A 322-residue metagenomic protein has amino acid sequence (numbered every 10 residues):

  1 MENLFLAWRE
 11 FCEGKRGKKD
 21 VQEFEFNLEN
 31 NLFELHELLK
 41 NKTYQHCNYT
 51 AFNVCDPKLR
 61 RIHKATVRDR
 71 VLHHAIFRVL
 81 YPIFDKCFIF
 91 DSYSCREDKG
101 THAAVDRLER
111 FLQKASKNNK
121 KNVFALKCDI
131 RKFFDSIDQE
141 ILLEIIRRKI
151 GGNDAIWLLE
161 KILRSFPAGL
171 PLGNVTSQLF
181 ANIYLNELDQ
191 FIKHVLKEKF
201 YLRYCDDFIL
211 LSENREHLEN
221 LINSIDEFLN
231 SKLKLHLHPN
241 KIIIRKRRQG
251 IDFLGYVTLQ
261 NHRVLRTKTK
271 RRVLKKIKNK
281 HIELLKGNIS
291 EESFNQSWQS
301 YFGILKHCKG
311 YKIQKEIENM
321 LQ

Functional and structural regions predicted by a protein language model:
M1-L142, I150-G151, L163, P167: Conserved two-metal-ion catalytic palm core of "right-hand" nucleic acid polymerases, unifying RNA-dependent RNA
N31, L38-L39, D91, D106-C205 (+2 more regions): Conserved polymerase palm-domain catalytic core
Y44-H46, L196-C205, V273-N288: Short, conserved aromatic-histidine micro-motifs
A65, H74, E219-N220, L237-Q322: Right-hand nucleic-acid polymerase module
V67-V71, T176, F180, Q249: A generic structural signal for residues located within well-ordered alpha-helices of large catalytic or ligand-binding
F77, Y81, R164, A181 (+5 more regions): Amphipathic alpha-helical core segments of compact helical bundles
K86-T101, L196-C205, N319-L321: Short alpha-helical "patches" and their helix-cap loops
